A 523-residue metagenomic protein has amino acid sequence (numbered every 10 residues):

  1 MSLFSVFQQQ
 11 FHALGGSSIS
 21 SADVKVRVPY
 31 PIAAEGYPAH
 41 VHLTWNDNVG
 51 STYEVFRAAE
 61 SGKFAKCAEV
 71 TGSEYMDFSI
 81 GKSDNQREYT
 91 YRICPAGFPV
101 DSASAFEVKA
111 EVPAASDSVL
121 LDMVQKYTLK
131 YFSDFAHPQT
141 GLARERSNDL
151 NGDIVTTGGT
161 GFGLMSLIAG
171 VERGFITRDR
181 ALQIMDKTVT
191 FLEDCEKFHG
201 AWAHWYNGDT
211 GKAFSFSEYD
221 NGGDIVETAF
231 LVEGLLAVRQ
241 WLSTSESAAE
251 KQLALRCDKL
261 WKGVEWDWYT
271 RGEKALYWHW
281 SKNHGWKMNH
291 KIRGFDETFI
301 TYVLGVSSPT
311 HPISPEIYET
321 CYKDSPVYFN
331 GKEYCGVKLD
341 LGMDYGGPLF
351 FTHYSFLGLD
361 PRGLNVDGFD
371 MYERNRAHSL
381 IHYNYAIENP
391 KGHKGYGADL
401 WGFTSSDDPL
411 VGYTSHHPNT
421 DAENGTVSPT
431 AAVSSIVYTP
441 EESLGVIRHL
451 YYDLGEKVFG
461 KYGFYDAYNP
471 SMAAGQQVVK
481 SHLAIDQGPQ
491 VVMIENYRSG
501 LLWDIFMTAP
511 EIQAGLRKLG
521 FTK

Functional and structural regions predicted by a protein language model:
F7-G50, N85, F98-A115: Pro/Thr/Ser/Gly-rich low-complexity, intrinsically disordered linker/stalk tracts
G50-K66: Extracellular low-complexity, O-glycosylation-prone stalks/linkers
F64, R92, D101-A105: Membrane-topology and secretion signals of cell-surface/extracellular proteins
K66-G72: Short beta-strand segments within Ig-like beta-sandwich modules, predominantly Fibronectin type-III
D77-P99: Beta-strand-rich modules
R87, K109-K523: Ser/Thr/Asn(+Pro)-rich, low-complexity disordered segments
